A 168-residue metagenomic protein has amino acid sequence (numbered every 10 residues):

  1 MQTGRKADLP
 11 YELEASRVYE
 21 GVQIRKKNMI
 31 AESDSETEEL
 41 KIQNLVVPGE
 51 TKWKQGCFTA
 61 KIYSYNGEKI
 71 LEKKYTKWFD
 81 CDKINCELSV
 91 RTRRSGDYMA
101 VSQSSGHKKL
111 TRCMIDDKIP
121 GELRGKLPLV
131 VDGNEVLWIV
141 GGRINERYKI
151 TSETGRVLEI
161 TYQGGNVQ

Functional and structural regions predicted by a protein language model:
M1-Q168: AMP-forming adenylation/ATP pyrophosphatase catalytic core
